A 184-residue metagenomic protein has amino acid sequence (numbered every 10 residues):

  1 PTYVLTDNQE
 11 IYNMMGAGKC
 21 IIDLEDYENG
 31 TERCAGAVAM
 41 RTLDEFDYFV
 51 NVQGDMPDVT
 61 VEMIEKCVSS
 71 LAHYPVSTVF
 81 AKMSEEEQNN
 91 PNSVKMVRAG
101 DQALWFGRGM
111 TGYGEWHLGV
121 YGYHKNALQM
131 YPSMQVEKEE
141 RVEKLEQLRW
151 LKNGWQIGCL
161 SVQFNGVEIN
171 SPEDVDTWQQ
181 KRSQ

Functional and structural regions predicted by a protein language model:
P1-T2, P75, Q156: Residues at the starts of beta-strands that form the adenosine-phosphate
Y3, Q9-V52, M56-K66: Short phosphate-binding loop-to-helix
Y12, D26-T31, S84-E86, G112 (+1 more regions): A short acidic, often aromatic-flanked loop/helix-cap motif at beta-alpha or helix-coil junctions that lines enzyme
K19-I21, L104, V167: Structural signal for short hydrophobic segments within the conserved structured cores of catalytic domains across
I22-D23, N51, T78-V79, R98 (+2 more regions): Structural signal for conserved beta-strand scaffold positions within catalytic alpha/beta enzyme cores
V59-E137: Conserved core of the sugar-phosphate nucleotidyltransferase
W116-Q184: Conserved alpha/beta core of the MobA/IspD/sugar-nucleotide pyrophosphorylase nucleotidyltransferase superfamily
